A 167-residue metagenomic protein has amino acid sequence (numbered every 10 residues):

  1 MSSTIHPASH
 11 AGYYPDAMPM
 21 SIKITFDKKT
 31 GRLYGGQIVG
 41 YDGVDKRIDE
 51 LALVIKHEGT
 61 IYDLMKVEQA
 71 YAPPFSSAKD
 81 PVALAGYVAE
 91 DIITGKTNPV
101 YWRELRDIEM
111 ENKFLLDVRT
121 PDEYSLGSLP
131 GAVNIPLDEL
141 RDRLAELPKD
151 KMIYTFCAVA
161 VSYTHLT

Functional and structural regions predicted by a protein language model:
M1-K29: Structured beta-strand/loop patches that form or line metal/cofactor-binding pockets in enzymes
A8-G12, Q37-V44, P73: Glycine-rich phosphate/pyrophosphate-binding beta-alpha loops
D42-G59: A short, polar/charged loop-to-alpha-helix boundary motif
K66-P130: Flexible, polar/low-complexity N-terminal or interdomain linker segments that lie immediately upstream of folded
I135-M152: Helix-loop module immediately N-terminal to the HCX5R catalytic loop in PTP-like cysteine phosphatase domains
A158: Phosphate-binding active sites in nucleotide-utilizing proteins
T164-T167: Conserved small/polar residues in nucleotide/adenosyl-binding loops
